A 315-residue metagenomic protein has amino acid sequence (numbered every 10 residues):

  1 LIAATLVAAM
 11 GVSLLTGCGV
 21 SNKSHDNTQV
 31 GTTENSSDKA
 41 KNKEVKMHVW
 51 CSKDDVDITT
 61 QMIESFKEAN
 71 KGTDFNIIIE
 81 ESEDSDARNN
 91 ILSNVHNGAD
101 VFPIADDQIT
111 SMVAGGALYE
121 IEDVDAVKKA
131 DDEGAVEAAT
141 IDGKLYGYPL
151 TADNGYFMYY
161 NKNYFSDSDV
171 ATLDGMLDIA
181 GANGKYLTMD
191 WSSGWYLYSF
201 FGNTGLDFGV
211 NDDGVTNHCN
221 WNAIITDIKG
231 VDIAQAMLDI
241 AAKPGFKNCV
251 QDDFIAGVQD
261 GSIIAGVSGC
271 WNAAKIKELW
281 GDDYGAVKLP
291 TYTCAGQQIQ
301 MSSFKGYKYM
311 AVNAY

Functional and structural regions predicted by a protein language model:
A3-A4, V12, T16-Q108, V287 (+1 more regions): Conserved N-terminal structural module of periplasmic/extracytoplasmic solute-binding proteins
N76, E278-Y315: Extracytoplasmic/periplasmic substrate-recognition and gating elements
E80-N90, D107, K247-D260, W271: Short helix-initiation/N-cap motifs at beta->coil->alpha
L92-S93, N97-D100, K128-Y160, K185-M189 (+1 more regions): A structural signal for short loop-to-beta-strand junctions that line the ligand-binding cleft of periplasmic/secreted
D106-Y156, S168, D174, G285-L289: Hinge/lid segment of periplasmic solute-binding proteins
Q108-V113, C270-D283: A ligand-binding cleft/hinge motif common to bilobed small-molecule-binding domains
Y146-L150, Y156, L177-N222, I263: Extracytoplasmic/periplasmic solute-binding protein
T216-V250: Glycine-centered hinge/linker elements that transmit conformational signals in sensory and ligand-binding systems
